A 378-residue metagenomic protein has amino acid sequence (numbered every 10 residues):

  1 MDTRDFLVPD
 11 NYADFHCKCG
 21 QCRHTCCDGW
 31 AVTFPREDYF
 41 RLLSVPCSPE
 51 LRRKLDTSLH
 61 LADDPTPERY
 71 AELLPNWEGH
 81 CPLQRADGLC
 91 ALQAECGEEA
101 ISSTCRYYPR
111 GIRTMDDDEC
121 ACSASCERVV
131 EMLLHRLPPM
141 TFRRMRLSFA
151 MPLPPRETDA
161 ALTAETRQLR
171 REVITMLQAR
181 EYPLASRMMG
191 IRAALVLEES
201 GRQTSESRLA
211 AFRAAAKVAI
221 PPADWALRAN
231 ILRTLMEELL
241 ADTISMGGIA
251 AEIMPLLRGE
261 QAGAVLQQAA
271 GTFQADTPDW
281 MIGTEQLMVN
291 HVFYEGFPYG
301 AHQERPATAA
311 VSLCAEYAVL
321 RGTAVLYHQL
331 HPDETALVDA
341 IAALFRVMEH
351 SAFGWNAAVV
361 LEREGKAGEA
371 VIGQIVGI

Functional and structural regions predicted by a protein language model:
M1-H24, D118, E127-V130, L134-R136 (+4 more regions): Long, low-complexity, compositionally biased intrinsically disordered regions
D2-C22, L59-S102, T114, D118: Immediate flanking context of iron-sulfur cluster ligation sites
A13-R69: Polybasic, low-complexity association/targeting segments
C19, R23, T166, R170 (+1 more regions): Short runs of predominantly hydrophobic/aromatic residues within well-ordered alpha helices that form helix-helix
G20, T25, G29-W30, Q84 (+3 more regions): General secretory precursor processing signal
G88, E95-G190: Internal, well-ordered alpha/beta segment that forms a basic, Gly-enriched binding/recognition surface
E181-I378: Hydrophobic, aromatic-lined core segments that form the binding pocket/scaffold for planar heteroaromatic ligands
